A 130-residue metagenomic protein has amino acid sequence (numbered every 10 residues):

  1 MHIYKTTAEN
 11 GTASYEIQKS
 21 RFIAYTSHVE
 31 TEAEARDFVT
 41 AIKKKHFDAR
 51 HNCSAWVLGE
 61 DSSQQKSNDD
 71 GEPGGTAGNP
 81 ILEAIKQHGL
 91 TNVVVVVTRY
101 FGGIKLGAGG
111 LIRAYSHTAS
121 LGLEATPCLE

Functional and structural regions predicted by a protein language model:
M1-G75: C-terminal regulatory domains involved in ligand/effector binding and gene-expression control
A13-Y15, W56, H88, R99-I104 (+2 more regions): Flexible, active-site-adjacent loop/turn segments at secondary-structure boundaries
A33-T40, E83, R113, H117 (+1 more regions): Solvent-exposed alpha-helical segments within well-ordered globular domains of core cellular machineries
K45, H88, G122-T126: Change "in soluble alpha/beta enzymes" to "in soluble alpha/beta proteins
Q65, G75-I104: Ordered, amphipathic secondary-structure segments that act as subunit-interaction surfaces in large macromolecular
P73, A77, I81, A108-L111 (+1 more regions): Helical mechanochemical/support elements of P-loop NTPase systems and associated helical scaffolds
V94-V97, I104-E130: Glycine- and Gly-Pro-enriched alpha-helical subdomains that act as flexible, kink-prone "lid/hinge" or packing modules
